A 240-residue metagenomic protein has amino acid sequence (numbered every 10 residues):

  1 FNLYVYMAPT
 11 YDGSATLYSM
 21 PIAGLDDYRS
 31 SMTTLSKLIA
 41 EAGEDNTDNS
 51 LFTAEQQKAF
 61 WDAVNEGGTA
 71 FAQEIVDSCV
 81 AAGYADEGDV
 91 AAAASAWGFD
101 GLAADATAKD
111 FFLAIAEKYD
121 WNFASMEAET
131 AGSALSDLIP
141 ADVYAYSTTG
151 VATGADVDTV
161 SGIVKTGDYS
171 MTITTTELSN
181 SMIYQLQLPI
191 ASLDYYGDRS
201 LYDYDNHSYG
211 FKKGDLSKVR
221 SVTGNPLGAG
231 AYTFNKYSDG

Functional and structural regions predicted by a protein language model:
F1-L135, T172: Aromatic- and charge-enriched surface segment that lines or borders ligand/interaction sites
K37, K58, K109, K118 (+4 more regions): Context-gated lysine
L38-L51, Y146-V164: Extracellular adhesion/glycan-binding regions together with long Ser/Thr- and acidic-residue-rich low-complexity tracts
Q56-Q57, Q73, Q185-Q187, L227: Residue-identity detector for glutamine
A124-V160, D168, T175-S179, Q187-G240: Gly/Pro-rich hinge or "lid" segments in bacterial periplasmic/extracellular proteins
M182: Phosphate-/polyanion-interacting regions in eukaryotic proteins
